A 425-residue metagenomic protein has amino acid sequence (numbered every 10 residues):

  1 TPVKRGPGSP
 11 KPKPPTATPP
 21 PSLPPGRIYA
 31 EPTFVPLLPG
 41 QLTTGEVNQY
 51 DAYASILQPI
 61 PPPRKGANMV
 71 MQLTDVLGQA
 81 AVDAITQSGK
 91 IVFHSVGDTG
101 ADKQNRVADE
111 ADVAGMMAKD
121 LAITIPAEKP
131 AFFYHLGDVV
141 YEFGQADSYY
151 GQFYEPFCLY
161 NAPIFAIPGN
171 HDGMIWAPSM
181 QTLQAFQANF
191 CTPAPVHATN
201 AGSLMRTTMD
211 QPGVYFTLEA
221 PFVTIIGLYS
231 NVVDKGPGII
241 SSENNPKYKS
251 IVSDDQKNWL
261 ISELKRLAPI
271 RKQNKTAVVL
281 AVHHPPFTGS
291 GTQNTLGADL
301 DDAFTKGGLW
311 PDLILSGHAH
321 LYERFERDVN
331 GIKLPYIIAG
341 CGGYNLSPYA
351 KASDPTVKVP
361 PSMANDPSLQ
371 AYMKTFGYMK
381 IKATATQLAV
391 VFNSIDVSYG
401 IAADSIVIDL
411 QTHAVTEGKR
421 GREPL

Functional and structural regions predicted by a protein language model:
T1-A131, Y150, Y154-A166, S179-Q184 (+5 more regions): Acidic, histidine-bearing metal-coordination/catalytic regions of metal-dependent phosphoesterases
F34-P39, V47, A52-A81, D147-K272 (+2 more regions): Extended active-site neighborhood of metal-dependent phosphoesterases/phosphodiesterases
S95-G97, A131-D138, E142, I164-N170 (+3 more regions): Active-site neighborhood of phospho(di)ester-bond hydrolases with catalytic His/Asp-centered motifs
T99-A101, V140, H171-G173, N231-D234 (+5 more regions): Short, solvent-exposed loop/turn segments at secondary-structure junctions
T99-D102, G137-A146, N231, E243-S253 (+1 more regions): The substrate-binding groove and active-site-proximal loops of carbohydrate-active enzymes, especially glycoside
N105-D109, I125, Y248-D255, T292 (+2 more regions): Extracytoplasmic/periplasmic, Sec-exported soluble proteins
L267-G289: Short acidic, glycine-rich surface-loop motifs adjacent to enzyme active sites
F287-T295, N330: Catalytic lumenal/periplasmic loop and adjoining terminal transmembrane helix of membrane glycan-assembly enzymes
